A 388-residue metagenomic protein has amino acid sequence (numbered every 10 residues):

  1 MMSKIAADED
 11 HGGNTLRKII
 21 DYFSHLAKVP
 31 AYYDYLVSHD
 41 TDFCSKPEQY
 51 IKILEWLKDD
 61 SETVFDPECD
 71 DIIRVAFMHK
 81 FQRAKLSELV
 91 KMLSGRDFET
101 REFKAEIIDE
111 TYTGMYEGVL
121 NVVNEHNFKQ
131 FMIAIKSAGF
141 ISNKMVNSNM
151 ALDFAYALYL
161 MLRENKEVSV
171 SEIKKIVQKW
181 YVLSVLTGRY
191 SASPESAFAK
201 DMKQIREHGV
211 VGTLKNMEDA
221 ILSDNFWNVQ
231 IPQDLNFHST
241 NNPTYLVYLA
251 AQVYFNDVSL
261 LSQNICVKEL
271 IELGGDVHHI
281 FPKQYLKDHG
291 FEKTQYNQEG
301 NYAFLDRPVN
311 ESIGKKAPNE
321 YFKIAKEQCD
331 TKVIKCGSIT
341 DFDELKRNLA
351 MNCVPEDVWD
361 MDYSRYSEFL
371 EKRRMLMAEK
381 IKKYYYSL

Functional and structural regions predicted by a protein language model:
M2-Q230: A cross-family structural signal marking well-folded subdomains
K85, K166-V168, G188-Y190, K287-H289 (+2 more regions): Short conserved micro-motifs at the rims of enzyme active sites and ligand-binding pockets
M132, Y156, K174, Q178 (+5 more regions): Generic hydrophobic alpha-helical scaffold/packing signal
N147-D153, E172, E272-G275, N297-N301: Short, well-structured alpha-helical interface segments that form or flank functional binding sites
V185-V277, Y285: Intrinsically disordered, low-complexity N-proximal targeting/linker segments that flank membranes
G275, K287-I313: Short beta-strand-alpha-helix junction that forms the catalytic/metal-binding core of metal-dependent nuclease domains
Q295-Y296, I313-K346: Polybasic, low-complexity binding patches
V333-L388: C-terminal, well-folded lobe of enzymatic/effector domains
